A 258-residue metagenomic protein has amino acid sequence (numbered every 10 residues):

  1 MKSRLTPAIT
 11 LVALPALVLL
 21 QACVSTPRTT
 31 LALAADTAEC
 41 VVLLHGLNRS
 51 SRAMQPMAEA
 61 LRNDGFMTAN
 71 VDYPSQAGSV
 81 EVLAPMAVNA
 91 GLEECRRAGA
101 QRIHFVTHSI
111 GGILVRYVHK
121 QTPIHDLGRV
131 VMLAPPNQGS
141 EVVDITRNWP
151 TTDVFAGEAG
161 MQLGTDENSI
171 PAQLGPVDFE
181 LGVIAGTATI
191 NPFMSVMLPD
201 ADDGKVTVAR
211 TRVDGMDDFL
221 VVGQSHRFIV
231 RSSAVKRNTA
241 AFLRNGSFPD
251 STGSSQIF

Functional and structural regions predicted by a protein language model:
M1-L44, N48-V71, A84-P85, G91-A98 (+4 more regions): Flexible, membrane-associating and regulatory peripheral segments of lipid-active enzymes
T6, P27-T30, C40, L44 (+7 more regions): A near-ubiquitous, low-amplitude feature marking generic local secondary-structure context
V41-H45, S51-R52, P56, R62-P74 (+1 more regions): Serine-dependent carboxylesterase/thioesterase catalytic core of lipase-like alpha/beta-hydrolase/SGNH enzymes
K120-F258: Helical cap/lid subdomain of alpha/beta-hydrolase-fold lipid enzymes that gates access to the catalytic pocket
